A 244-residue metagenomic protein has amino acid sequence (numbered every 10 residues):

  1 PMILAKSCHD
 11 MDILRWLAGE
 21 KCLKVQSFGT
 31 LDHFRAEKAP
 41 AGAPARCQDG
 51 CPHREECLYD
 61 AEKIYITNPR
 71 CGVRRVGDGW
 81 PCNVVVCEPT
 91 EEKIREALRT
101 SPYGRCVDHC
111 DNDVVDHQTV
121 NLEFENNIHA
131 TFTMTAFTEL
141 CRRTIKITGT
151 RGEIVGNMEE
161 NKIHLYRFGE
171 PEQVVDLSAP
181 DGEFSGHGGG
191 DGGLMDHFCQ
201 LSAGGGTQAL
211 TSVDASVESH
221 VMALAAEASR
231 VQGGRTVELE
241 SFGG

Functional and structural regions predicted by a protein language model:
P1-L4, V107, G182-G189: A short glycine-threonine-serine/GTX helix/turn-capping micro-motif
L4-H33, A39-P44, Y59-C106, N121-I128: Oxidoreductase and adenylate-handling cofactor-binding alpha/beta cores
T30-F34, A136-E139: Short, solvent-exposed loop/turn segments at secondary-structure junctions
H33-R35, L165-Y166: Short secondary-structure boundary/hinge segments and terminal tails
C47, C51, C57: Short cysteine clusters
V114-G244: C-terminal helical cap and adjacent loop that interface with cofactors, partners, or active-site loops
